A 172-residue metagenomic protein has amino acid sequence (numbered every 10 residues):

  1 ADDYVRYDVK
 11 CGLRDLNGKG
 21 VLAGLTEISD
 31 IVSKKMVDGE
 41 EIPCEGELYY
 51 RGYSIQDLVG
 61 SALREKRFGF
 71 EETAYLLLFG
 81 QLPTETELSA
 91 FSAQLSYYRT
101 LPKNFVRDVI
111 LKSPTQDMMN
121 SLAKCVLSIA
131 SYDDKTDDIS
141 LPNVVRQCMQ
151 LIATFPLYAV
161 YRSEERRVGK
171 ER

Functional and structural regions predicted by a protein language model:
A1-R172: Hydrophobic alpha-helical bundle cores within soluble ligand-binding/oligomerization subdomains
